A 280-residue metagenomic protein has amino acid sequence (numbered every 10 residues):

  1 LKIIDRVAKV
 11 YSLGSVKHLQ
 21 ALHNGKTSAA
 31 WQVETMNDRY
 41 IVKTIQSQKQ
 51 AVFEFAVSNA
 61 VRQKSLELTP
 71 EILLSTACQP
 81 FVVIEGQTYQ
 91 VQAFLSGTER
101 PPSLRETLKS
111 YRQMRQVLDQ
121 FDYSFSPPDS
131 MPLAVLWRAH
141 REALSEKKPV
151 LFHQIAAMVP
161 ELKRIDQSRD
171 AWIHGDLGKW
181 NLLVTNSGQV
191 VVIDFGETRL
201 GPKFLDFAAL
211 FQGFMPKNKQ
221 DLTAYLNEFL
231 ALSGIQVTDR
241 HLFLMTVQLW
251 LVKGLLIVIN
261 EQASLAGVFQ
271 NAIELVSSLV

Functional and structural regions predicted by a protein language model:
L1-K17, A272-V280: Regulatory N- and C-terminal appendages and interdomain linkers associated with kinase/kinase-like NTP transferase
K9, A29, E34, D38 (+3 more regions): Phosphate/dinucleotide-binding and metal-coordinating scaffold of catalytic cores in nucleotide-dependent enzymes
Y11-E34: ATP-binding glycine-rich phosphate-binding loop
K26-E34, I41-V42, I72, P160-F207: Active-site acidic catalytic loop and adjacent metal/ATP-binding pocket of ATP-dependent phosphoryl transfer enzymes
K43-E85, P101-M114: A conserved alpha-helical element in kinase catalytic cores
E85-G97: Conserved short submotifs of the Hanks-type protein kinase catalytic core that shape the nucleotide-binding pocket
P101-P149: A cross-family kinase active-site recognition segment
K203-I235, Q248-A266, N271, L275: Active-site activation/catalytic loop segments of kinase-like enzymes and analogous catalytic loops in related
